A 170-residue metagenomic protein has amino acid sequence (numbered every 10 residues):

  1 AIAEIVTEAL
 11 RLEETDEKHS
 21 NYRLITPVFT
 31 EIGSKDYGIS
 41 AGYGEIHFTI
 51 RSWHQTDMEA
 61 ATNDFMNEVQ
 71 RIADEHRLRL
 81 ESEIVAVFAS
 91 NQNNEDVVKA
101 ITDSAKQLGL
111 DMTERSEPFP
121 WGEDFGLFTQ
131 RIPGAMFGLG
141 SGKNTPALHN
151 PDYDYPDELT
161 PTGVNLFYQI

Functional and structural regions predicted by a protein language model:
A1, I5, V97, D124 (+1 more regions): Catalytic-loop motifs flanking and including active-site residues across diverse enzymes
A1-N93, F119-G122: Midchain, well-structured core segments that form catalytic/ion-binding scaffolds
I2, F48, I101, F128 (+1 more regions): Divalent metal-coordination and catalytic microenvironments
D74, K106, Q130-P133: Hydrophobic alpha-helix feature that most strongly marks membrane-spanning transmembrane helices and their immediate
L80, Q107-E114: A local structural motif
N91-A105: Short, low-order "capping/linker" segments at domain edges
M112-I170: Zn-dependent metallopeptidase/amidohydrolase metal-coordination segment
